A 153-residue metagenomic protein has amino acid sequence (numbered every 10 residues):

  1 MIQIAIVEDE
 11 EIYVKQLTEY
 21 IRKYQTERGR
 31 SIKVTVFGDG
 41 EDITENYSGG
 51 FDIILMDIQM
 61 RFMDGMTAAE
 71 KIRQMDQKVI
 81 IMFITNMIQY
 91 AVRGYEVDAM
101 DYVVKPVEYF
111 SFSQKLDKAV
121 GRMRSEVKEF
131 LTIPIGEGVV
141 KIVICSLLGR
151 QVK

Functional and structural regions predicted by a protein language model:
M1-Q3: Non-catalytic signal-transmission and effector/linker regions of two-component phosphorelay proteins
E8: Conserved acidic carboxylate
E11-T35, Q74: Two-component/phosphorelay signaling modules centered on CheY-like receiver
V36-D42, G65: Helix N-cap/capping motif at the beta->alpha junctions
E45, F51-R124: CheY-like receiver
Q114-K153: Conserved binding/recognition cores within well-folded domains
